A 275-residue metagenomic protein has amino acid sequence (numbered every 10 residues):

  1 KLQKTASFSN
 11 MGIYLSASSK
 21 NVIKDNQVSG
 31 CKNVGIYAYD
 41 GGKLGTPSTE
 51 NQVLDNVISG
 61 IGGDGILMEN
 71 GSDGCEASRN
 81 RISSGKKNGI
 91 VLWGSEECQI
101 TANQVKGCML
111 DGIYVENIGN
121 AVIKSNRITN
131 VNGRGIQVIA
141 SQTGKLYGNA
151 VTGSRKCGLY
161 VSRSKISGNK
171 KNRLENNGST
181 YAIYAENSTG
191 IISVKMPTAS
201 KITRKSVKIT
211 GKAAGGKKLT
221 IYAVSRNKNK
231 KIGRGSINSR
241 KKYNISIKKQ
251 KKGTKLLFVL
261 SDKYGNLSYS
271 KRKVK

Functional and structural regions predicted by a protein language model:
K1, N21, N26, N51 (+7 more regions): Consensus "Asn ladder" position of solenoid repeat domains
L2-S16, G30-S48, G60-N70, S84-S95 (+4 more regions): Extracellular beta-strand/beta-solenoid scaffold signature
M11-I13, K20-V22, T46, E50-Q52 (+7 more regions): Solenoid scaffold repeats with emphasis on beta-solenoid/beta-helix
S19, T49, E96, K170 (+3 more regions): Short, ordered coil/turn segments that flank beta-strands lining enzyme active or ligand-binding pockets
T189-K275: Ser/Thr-rich low-complexity repeats and stalk/linker segments
